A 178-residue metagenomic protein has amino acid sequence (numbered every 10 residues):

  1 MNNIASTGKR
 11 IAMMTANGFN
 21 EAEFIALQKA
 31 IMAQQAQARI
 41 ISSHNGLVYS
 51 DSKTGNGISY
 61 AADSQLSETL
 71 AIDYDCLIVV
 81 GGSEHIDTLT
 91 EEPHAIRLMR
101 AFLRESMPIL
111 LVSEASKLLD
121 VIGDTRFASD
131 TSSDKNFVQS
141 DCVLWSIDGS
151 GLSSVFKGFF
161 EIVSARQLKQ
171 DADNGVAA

Functional and structural regions predicted by a protein language model:
M1-L47, T54-L110, E114-A178: Active-site-adjacent pocket-lining segments in enzyme domains
